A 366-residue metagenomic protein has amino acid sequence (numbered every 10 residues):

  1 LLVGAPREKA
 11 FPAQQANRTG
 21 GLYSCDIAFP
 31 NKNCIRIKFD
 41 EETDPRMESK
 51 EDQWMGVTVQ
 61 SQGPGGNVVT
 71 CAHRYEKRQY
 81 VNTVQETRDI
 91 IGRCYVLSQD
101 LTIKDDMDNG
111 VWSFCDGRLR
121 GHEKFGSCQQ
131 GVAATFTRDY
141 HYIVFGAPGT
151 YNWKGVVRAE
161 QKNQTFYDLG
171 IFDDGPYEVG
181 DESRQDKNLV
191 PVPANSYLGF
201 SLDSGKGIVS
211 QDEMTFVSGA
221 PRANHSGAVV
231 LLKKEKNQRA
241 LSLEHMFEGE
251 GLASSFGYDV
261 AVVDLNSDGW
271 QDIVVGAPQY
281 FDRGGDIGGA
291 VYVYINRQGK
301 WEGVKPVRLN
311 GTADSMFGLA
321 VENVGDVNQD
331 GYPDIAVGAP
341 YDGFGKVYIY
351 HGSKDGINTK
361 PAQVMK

Functional and structural regions predicted by a protein language model:
L1-K366: Conserved beta-strand/short-helix segments that make up beta-rich extracellular adhesion/recognition modules
